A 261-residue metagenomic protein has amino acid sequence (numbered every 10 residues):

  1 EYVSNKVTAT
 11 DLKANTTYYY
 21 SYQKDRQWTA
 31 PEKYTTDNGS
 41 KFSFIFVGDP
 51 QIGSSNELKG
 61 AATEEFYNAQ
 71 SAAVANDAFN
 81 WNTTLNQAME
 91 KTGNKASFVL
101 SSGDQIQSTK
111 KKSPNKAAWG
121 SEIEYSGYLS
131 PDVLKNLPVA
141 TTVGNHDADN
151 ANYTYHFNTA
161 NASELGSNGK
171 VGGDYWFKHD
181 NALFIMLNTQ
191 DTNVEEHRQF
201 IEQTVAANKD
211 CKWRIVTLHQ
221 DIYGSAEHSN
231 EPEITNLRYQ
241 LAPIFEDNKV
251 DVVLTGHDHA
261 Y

Functional and structural regions predicted by a protein language model:
E1-N68, E90-G93: Acidic, histidine-bearing metal-coordination/catalytic regions of metal-dependent phosphoesterases
T8-A9, Y19-K33, T63-N68, K112-D210 (+3 more regions): Extended active-site neighborhood of metal-dependent phosphoesterases/phosphodiesterases
F46-T83, T109-W119, T159-G166, G224-N230: Acidic/histidine-rich helix-loop elements that form or flank divalent-metal/phosphate-binding sites at the catalytic
D49, G103-D104, G144-N145, H219 (+1 more regions): Active-site glycine-centered loops adjacent to acidic/histidine catalytic or metal-binding residues that shape
I52, I106-Q107, D147, I222 (+1 more regions): Short active-site segment of divalent metal-dependent hydrolases/proteases that encodes the spacing between
A73-F98, P138, K178, L183-M186 (+1 more regions): His/acidic metal-ligating clusters that form di-metal
A96-S101, Q105-S108: Phosphate-binding active sites in nucleotide-utilizing proteins
